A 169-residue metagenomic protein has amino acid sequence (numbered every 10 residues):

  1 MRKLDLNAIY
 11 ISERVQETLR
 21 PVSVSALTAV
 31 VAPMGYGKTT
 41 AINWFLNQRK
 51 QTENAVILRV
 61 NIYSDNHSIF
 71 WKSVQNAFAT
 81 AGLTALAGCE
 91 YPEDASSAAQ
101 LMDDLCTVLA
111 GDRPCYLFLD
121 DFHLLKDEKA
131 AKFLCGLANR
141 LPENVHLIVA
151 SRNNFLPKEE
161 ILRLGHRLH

Functional and structural regions predicted by a protein language model:
D5-L19: N-terminal pre-P-loop "Q-motif" helix
L19-S25: Phosphate-binding P-loop
T28-I57, N76: P-loop NTPase Walker A phosphate-binding motif
A32-M34, V56-N66, Y91-D94: A short hydrophobic beta-strand->loop->alpha-helix junction that borders the nucleotide-binding pocket of P-loop NTPases
S68-C89, M102-C106: Conserved NTP-binding/hydrolysis module of P-loop NTPases
L105-A130: Conserved P-loop NTPase "ATPase switch" module shared by AAA+ and STAND
F118-D120, V145-R152: Structural recognition of the conserved hydrophobic beta-strand(s) that form the central parallel beta-sheet of P-loop
N153-H169: Short regulatory helix/loop adjacent to the ATP-binding pocket of P-loop NTPases
